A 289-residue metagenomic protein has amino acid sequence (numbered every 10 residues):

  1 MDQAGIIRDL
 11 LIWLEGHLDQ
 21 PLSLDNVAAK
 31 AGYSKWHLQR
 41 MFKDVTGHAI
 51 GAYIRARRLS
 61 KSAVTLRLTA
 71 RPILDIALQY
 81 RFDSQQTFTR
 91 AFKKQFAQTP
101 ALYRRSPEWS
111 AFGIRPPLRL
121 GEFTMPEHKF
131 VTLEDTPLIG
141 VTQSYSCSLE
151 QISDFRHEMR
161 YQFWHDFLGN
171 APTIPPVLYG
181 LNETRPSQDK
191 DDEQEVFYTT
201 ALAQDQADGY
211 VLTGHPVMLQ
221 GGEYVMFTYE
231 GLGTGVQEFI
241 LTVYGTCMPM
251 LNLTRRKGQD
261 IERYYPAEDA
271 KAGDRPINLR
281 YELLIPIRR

Functional and structural regions predicted by a protein language model:
M1-L22, A52-R71: A short, Lys/Arg-enriched amphipathic alpha-helix from helix-turn-helix/homeodomain DNA-binding modules
D9, P21-I54, A77-T99: Basic/polar phosphate-binding segments, predominantly the helix-turn-helix DNA-binding elements of transcriptional
L14, L38, V243: Conserved hydrophobic/aromatic pocket- or pore-lining residues that grip, position, or stack substrates in active sites
S60, V64-R67, P72, L78-Q79 (+1 more regions): A solvent-exposed interaction/effector surface
